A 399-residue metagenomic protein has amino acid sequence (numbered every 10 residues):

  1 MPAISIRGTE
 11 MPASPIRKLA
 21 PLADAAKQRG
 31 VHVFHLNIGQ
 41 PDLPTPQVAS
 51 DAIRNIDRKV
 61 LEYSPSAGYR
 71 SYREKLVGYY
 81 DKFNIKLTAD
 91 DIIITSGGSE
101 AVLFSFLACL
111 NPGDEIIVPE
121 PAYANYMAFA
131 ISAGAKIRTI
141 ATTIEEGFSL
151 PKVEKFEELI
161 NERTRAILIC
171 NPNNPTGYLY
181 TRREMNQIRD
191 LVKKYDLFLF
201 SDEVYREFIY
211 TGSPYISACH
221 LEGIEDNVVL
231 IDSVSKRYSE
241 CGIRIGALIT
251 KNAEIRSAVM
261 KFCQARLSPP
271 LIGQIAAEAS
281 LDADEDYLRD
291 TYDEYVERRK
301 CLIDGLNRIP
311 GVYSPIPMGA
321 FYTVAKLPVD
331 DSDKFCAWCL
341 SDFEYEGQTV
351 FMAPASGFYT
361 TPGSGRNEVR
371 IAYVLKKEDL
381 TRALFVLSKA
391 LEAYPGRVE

Functional and structural regions predicted by a protein language model:
M1-I4, G8-S14, L19-I56, K86-E399: PLP-dependent class I/II
K59: Basic nucleic-acid-binding alpha-helical/helix-turn surface characteristic of O6-alkylguanine DNA
Y63-S96: Conserved N-terminal alpha-helix of the aminotransferase class I/II PLP-enzyme fold
